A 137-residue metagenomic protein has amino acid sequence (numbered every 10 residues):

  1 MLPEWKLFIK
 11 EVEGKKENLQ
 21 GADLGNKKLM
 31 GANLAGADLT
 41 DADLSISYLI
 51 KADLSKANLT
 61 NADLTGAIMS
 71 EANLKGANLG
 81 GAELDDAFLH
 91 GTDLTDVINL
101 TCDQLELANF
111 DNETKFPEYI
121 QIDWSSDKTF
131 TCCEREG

Functional and structural regions predicted by a protein language model:
M1-G137: Tandem repeat scaffolds
